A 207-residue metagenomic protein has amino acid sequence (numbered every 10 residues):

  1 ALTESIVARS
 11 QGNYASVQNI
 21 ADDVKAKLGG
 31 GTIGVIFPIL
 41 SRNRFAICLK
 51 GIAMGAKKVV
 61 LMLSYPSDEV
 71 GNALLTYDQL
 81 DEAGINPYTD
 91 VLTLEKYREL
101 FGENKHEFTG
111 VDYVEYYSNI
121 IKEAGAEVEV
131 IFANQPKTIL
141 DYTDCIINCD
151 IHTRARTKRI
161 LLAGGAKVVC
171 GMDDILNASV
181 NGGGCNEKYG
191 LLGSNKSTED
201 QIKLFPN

Functional and structural regions predicted by a protein language model:
S5-N207: Conserved mixed alpha/beta catalytic, RNA-binding, or beta-rich assembly cores of soluble enzyme, regulatory
